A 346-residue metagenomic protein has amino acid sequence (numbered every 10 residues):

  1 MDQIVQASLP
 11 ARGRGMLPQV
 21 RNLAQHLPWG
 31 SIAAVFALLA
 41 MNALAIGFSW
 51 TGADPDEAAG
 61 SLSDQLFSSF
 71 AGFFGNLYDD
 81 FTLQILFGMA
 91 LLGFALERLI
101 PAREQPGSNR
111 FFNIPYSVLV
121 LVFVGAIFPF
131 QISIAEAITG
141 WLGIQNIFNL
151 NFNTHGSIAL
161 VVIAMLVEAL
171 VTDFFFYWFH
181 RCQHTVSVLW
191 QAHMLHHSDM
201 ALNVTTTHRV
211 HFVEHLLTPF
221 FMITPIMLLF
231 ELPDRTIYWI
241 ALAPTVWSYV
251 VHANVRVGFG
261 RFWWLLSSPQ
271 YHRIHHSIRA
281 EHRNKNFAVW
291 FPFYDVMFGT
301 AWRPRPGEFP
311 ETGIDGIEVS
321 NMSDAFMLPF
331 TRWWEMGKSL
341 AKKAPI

Functional and structural regions predicted by a protein language model:
M1, F70-D79, F174, W178-R181: Short, non-transmembrane cytosolic segments of multipass membrane proteins
M1-A11, M89-G93, R181-A192: Short, charged cytosolic
D2-F67, L189, S198-V210, E231-L232 (+1 more regions): Cytosolic/stromal cytosol-facing helical appendages immediately following the last transmembrane segment
R12-A24, F67-F74, E104, S108-Y116: Cytosolic juxtamembrane amphipathic/interface segments immediately preceding and feeding into a transmembrane helix
H26-W29, A33, Q84-G88, R235 (+1 more regions): Alpha-helical transmembrane segments of integral membrane proteins
L39-F48, Y78-Q145, L160-F176: Specific transmembrane helices
G52-G75, I138-F152: Membrane-interfacial helical/loop segments at transmembrane boundaries in membrane proteins
V118-I314: Membrane-embedded catalytic scaffold of the fatty acid hydroxylase/desaturase
